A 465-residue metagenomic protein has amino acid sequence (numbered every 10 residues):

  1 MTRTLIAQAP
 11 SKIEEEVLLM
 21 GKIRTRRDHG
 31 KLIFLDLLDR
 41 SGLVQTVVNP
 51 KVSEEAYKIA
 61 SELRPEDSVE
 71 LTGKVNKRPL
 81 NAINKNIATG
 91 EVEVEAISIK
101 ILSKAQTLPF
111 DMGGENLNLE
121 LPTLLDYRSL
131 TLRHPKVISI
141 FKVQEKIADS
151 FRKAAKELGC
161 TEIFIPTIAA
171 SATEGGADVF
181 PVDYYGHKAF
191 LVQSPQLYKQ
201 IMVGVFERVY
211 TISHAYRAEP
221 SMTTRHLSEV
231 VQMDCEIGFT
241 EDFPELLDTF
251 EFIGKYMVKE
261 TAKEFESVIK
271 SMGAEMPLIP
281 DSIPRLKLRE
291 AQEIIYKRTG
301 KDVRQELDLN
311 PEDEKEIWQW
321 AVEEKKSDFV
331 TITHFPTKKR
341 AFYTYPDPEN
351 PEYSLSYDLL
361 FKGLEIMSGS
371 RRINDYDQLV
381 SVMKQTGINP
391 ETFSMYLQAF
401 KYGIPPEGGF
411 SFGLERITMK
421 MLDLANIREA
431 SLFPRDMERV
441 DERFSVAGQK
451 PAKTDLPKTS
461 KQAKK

Functional and structural regions predicted by a protein language model:
T2-G238, V446: Class II aminoacyl-tRNA synthetase-like tRNA-binding/catalytic domains
K22, G73, F410, I427 (+3 more regions): NTP/phosphate- and nucleic-acid-binding module
R24, G42, N76, Q106 (+11 more regions): Short, glycine-/Ser/Thr-/acidic-enriched flexible segments
R27, L71-G73, K77-P79, S103 (+9 more regions): A generic secondary-structure signal for well-formed alpha-helical elements
T173-E174, I253-K362, T386-Q398, Y402 (+2 more regions): Metal-assisted phosphate- and nucleotidyl-transfer catalytic regions
G186, E207-V209, V230-Q232, K326-F329 (+4 more regions): Active-site lining segments that contact anionic ligands and/or coordinate catalytic metals
F206, Y210, V231, E241-A262: His/Asp/Glu-rich mid-to-C-terminal helical/loop segments that flank catalytic regions of hydrolases
S370-R371, Y376-D455: Active-site pocket scaffolds in enzymes
